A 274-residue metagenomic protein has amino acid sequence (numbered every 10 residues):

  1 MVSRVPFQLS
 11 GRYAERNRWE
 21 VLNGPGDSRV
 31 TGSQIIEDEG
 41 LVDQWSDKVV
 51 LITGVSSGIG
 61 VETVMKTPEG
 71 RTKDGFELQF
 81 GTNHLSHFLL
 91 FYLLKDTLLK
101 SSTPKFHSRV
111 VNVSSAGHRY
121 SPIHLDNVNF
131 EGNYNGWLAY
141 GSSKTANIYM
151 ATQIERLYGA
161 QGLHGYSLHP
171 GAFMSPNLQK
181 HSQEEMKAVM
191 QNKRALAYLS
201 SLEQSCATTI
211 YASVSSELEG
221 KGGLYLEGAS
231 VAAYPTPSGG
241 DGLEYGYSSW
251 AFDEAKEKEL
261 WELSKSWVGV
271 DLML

Functional and structural regions predicted by a protein language model:
M1-V64, S115-L274: NAD(P)H-dependent oxidoreductase Rossmann-fold/reductase module
K66-T82, E131-N135: Short alpha-helical oligomerization interface
T72, P104, L218-G220: Extracellular/periplasmic catalytic domains that process cell-envelope and extracellular macromolecules
L78-S86, S142-S143, S200: Glycine-rich NAD(P)-binding loop of the Rossmann-fold in SDR/ketoreductase-type enzymes
T82-P104, E155-R156: Amphipathic alpha-helical dimer-interface segment in Rossmann-like NAD(P)H-dependent oxidoreductases
K100, V111-N112: Extended catalytic-interface subdomain
F106-S108: Interfacial segments of alpha-helical transmembrane regions
